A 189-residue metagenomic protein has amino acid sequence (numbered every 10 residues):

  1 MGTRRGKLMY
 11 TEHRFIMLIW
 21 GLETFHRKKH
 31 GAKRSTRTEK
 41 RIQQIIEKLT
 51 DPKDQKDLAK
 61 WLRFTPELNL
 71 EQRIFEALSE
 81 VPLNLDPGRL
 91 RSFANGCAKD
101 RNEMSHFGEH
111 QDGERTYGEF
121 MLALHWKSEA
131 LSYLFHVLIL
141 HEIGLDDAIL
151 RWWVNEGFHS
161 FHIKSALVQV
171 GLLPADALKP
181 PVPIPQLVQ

Functional and structural regions predicted by a protein language model:
M1-Q189: Amphipathic, oligomerization/interface secondary-structure segments
